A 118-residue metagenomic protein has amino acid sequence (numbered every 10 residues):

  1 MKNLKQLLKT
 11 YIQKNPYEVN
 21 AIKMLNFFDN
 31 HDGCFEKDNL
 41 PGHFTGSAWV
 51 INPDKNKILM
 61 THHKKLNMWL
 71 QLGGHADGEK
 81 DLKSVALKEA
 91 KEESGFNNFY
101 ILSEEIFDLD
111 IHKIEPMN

Functional and structural regions predicted by a protein language model:
K2-I12: Generic N-terminal amphipathic, Lys/Arg-enriched alpha-helix
T10-S47: Acidic, metal-coordinating catalytic segment for phosphate/diphosphate chemistry, firing primarily on the Nudix
A48, E104-E105: Generic beta-strand hydrophobic packing signal
D54-F99, E105-F107: Conserved Nudix-box catalytic region and its N-terminal flanking loop in Nudix hydrolases and closely related
F107-N118: Active-site-adjacent beta-strand/loop module that shapes the phosphate/pyrophosphate-binding cleft
